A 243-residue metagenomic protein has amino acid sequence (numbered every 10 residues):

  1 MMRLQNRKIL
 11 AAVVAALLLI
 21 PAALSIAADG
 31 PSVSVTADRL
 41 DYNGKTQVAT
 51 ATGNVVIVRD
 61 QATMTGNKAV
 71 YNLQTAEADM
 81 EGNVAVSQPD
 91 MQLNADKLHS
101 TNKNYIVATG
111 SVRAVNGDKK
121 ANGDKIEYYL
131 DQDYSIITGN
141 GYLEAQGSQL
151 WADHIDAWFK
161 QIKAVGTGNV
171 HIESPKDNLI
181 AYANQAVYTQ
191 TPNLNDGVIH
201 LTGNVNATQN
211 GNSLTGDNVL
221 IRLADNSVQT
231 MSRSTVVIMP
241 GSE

Functional and structural regions predicted by a protein language model:
M2-E243: Mature-chain termini and adjacent capping regions
